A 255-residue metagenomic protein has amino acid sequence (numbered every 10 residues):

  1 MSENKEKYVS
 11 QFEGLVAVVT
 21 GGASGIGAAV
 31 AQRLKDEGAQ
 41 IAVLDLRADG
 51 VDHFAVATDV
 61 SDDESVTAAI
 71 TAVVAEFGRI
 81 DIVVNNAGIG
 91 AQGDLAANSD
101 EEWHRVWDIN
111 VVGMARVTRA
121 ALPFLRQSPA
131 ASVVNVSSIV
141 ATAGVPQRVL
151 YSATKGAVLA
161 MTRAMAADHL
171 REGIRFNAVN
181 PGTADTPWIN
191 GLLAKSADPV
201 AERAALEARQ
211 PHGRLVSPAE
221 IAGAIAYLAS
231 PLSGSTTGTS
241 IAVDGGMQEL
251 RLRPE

Functional and structural regions predicted by a protein language model:
S2-Y8, A143, A226, T237-E255: Short C-terminal tail/terminal secondary-structure segment of NAD(P)H-dependent dehydrogenase/reductase domains
V84, L170, R175, T236-G238: Short, small/polar-rich loop/turn modules that mediate ligand/substrate recognition or access, typified
D94-L95, S99-W107, L206: Substrate-binding pocket helix/loop in short-chain dehydrogenase/reductase
A115, R214-V243, Q248: C-terminal substrate-recognition "lid" of short-chain dehydrogenase/reductases
T118, T154, T162: Active-site helix of classical SDR
P123, A167-R171, G234: Alpha-helical segment proximal to the catalytic Tyr-Lys
S138: Residue(s) in the substrate-gating loop at a strand-loop-helix junction that position the organic substrate next
